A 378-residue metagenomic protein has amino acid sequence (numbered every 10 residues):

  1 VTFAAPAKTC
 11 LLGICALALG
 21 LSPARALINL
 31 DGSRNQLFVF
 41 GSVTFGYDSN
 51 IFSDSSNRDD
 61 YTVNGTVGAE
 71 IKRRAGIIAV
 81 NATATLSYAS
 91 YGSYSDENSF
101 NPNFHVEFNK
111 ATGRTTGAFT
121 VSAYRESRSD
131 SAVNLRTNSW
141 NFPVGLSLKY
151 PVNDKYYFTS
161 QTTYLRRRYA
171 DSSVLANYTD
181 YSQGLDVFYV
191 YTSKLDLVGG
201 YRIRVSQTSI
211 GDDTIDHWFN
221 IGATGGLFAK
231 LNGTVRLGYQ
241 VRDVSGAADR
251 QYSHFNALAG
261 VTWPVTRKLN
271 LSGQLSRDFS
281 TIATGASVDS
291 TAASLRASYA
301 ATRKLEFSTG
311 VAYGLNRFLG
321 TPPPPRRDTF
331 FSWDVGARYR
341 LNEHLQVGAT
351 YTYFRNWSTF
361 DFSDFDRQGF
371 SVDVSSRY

Functional and structural regions predicted by a protein language model:
V1-D31: Cleavable N-terminal export/targeting peptides
R25-Y378: Gram-negative and organellar
